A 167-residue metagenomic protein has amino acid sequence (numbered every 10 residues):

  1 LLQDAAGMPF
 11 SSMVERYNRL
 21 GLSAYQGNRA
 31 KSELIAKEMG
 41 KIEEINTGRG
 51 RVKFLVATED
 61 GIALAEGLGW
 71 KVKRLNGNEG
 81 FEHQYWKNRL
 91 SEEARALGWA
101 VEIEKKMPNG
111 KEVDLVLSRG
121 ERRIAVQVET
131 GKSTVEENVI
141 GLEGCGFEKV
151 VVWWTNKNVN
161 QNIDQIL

Functional and structural regions predicted by a protein language model:
L1-A6: Hydrophobic residues on short alpha-helical segments
G7-L20: Short acidic, hydrophobic short linear motifs in intrinsically disordered regions
G21-K37: Short amphipathic alpha-helical interaction segments
I35-T47: A short, conserved structural fragment
I45-K71: Short, cationic-aromatic polyanion-contact patches
E66-P108, S118: Acidic-basic catalytic patches of nuclease active cores, encompassing PD-(D/E)XK and other metal-cofactor nuclease
N109-A125, G131-S133, E143-G144: Active-site beta-strand-loop-beta-strand hairpin of nuclease catalytic cores that positions key catalytic residues
Q127-L167: Catalytic cores of nucleic-acid endonucleases
